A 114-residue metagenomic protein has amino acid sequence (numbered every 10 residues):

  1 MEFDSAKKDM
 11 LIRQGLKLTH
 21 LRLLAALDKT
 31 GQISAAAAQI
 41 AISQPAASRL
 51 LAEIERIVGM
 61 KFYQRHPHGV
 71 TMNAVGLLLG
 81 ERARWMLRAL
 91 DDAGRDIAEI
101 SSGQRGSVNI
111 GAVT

Functional and structural regions predicted by a protein language model:
M1-I12: Short, Lys/Arg-enriched N-terminal segment that forms or immediately precedes the first helix of a structured domain
M10-T30, S48, L77-G80, R84-L87: Short alpha-helical elements of helix-turn-helix
L18, H68, A98-T114: Interdomain hinge and pocket-entrance segments immediately C-terminal to HTH DNA-binding domains
A25-S43: Short helix-boundary/capping micro-motifs
T30, Q39, E53-K61, G94: Residue cluster at the C-terminal edge of the helix-turn-helix DNA-binding motif
S43-A46, L50-E53: Residues within the DNA-recognition helix of helix-turn-helix
E55-L77: A short LG(V/I)-centered, amphipathic sequence patch enriched for acidic residue(s) preceding the LG motif
I57-V58, L79-S101: Alpha-helical linker/hinge and terminal dimerization helices associated with HTH transcriptional regulators
